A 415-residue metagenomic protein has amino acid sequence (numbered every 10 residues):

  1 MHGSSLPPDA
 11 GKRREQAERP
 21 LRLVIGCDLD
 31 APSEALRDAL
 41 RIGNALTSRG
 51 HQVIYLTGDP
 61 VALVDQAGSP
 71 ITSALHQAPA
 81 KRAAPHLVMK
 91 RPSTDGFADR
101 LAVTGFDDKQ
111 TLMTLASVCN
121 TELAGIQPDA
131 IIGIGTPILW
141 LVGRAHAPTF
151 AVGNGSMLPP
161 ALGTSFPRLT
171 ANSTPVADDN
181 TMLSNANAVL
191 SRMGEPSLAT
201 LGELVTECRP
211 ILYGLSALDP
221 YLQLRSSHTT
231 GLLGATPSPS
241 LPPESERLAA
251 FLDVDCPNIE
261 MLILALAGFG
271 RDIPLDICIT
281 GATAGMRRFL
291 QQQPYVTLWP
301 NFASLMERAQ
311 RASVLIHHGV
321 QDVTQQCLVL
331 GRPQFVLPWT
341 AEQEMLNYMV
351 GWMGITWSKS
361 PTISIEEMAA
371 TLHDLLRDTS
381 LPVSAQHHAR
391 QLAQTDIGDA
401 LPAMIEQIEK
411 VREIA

Functional and structural regions predicted by a protein language model:
H2-V142, A147, N154-S156, Q292-N301 (+4 more regions): Glycosyltransferase specificity loop/lid
P20-V24, R247-A249, P333: Residues that mark the start of a beta-strand
G43-N44, L222-S313: Donor-nucleotide binding loops and adjacent catalytic segments primarily of GT-B fold Leloir glycosyltransferases
T57-A62, I134-I138, L215-L218, I279-M286: Short, polar loop motifs at secondary-structure junctions
P148-S226: Active-site-proximal region of nucleotide-activated glycan assembly enzymes, centered on histidine/acidic-rich loops
A284-R288, V323, E342-N347: Short, glycine/polar-rich helix-capping loops at beta-to-alpha or helix-loop-helix junctions that flank or form
Q310-A312, Q326-P333, M353: Conserved donor-binding/catalytic loop of nucleotide-activated donor transferases
L315-H317, P333-E342: Short hydrophobic beta-strand element within catalytic cores of glycosyltransferases and related nucleotide-activated
